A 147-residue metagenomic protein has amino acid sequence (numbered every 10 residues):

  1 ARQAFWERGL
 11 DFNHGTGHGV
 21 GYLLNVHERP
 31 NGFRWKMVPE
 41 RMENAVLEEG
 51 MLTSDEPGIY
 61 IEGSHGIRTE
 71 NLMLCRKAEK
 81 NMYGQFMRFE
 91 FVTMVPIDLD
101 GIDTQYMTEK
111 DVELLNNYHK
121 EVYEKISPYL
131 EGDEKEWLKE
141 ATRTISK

Functional and structural regions predicted by a protein language model:
A1-G17, A45: Gly/Pro-rich turn-and-neighbor structural signature
G15, L23-K147: Charged, cofactor-coupling segments
V20: Active-site His/Glu-centered metal-binding helix of metallohydrolases
